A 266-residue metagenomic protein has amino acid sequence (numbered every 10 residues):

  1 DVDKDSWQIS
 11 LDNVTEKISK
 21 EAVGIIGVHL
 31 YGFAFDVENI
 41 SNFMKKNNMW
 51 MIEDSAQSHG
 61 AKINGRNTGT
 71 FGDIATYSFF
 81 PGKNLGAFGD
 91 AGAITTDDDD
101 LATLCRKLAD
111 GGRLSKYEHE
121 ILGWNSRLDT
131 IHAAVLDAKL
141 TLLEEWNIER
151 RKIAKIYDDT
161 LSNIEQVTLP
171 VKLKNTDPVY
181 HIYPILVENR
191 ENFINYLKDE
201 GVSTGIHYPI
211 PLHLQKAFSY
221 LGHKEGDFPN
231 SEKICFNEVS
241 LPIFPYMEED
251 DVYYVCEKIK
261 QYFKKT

Functional and structural regions predicted by a protein language model:
D1, L11-D12, E16, G24-V28 (+4 more regions): PLP-dependent aminotransferase class I/II
D5-A87, A93-T95, S240: Active-site phosphate-binding strand-loop segment of PLP-dependent enzymes
